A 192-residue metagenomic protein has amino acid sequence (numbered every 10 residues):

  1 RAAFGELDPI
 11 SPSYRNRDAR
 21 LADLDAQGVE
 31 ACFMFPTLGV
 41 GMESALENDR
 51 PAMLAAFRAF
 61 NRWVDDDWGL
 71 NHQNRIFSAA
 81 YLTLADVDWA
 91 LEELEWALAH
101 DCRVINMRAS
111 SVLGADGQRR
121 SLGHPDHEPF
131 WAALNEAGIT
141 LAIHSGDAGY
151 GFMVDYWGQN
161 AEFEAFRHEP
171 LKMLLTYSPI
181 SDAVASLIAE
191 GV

Functional and structural regions predicted by a protein language model:
R1-V192: Helix-coil boundary/capping segments in enzymes
